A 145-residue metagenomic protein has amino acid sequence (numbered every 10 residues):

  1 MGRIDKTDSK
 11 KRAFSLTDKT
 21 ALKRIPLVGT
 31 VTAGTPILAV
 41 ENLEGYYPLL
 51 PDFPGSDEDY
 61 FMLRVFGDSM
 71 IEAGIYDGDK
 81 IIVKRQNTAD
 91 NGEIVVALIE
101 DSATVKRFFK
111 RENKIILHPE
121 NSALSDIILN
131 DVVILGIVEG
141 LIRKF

Functional and structural regions predicted by a protein language model:
M1-A73, A103, K110, K114 (+1 more regions): Short, positionally conserved secondary-structure boundary motifs
Y76-F145: C-terminal regulatory/effector modules of DNA-binding transcriptional regulators
